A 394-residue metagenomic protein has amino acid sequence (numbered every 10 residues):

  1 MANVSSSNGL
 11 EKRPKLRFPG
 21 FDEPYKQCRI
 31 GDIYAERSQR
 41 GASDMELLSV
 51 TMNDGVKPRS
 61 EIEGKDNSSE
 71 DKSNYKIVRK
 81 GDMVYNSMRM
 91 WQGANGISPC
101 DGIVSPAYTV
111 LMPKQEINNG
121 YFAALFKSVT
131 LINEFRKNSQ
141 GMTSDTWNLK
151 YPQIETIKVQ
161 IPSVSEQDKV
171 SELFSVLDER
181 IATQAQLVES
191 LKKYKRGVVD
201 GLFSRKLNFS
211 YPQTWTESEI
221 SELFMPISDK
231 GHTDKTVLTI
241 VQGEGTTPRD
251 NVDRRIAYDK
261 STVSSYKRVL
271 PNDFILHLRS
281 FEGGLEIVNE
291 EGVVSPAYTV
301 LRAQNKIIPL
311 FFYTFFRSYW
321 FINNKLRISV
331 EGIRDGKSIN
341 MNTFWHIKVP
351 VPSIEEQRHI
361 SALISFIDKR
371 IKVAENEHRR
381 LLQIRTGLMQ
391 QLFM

Functional and structural regions predicted by a protein language model:
M1-D22, V176-E179, T183-E217, N376-M394: Short amphipathic coiled-coil heptad-repeat segments
L10-P14, G102-T109, M142-S165, L278 (+2 more regions): A short glycine-rich beta-alpha junction/loop motif
R13-A42, T156, F209-H232: Non-catalytic DNA-recognition/assembly elements of restriction-modification systems
G31-K80, S221-P271: Sequence-specific dsDNA recognition surfaces
R59-G64, K72-L131, K150, S265-K267 (+2 more regions): A short beta-sheet element
R89, L173-S175, S280, L363-S365: Short, surface-exposed secondary-structure boundary micro-motifs
D168-L173, I181, A185, R358-H359: A cross-kingdom feature marking solvent-exposed beta-strand/loop segments within repeated, beta-rich binding/scaffold
